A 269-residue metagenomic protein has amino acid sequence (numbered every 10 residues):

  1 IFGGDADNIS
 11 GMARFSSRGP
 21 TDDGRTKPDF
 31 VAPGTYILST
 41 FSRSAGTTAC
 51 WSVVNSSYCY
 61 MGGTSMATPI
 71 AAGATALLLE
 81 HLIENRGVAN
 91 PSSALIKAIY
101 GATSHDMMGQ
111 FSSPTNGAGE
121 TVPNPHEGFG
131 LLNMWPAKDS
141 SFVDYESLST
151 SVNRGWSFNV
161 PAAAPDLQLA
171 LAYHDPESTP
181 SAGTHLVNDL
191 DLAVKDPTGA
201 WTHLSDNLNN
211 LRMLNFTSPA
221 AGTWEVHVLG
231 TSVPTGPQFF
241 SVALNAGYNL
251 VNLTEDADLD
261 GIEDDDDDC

Functional and structural regions predicted by a protein language model:
I1-S39, G101-S104, P165-E177: Catalytic-core segments of hydrolase enzymes
F2-D5, S16, P20, G24 (+5 more regions): Hydrophobic alpha-helical scaffolding
A6, P91, G109, E120-N188 (+2 more regions): Secreted peptidase-domain scaffold signal
T26, P165-L167, N188-L192, W224: Short beta-strand/loop motifs in extracellular/secreted proteins, especially within beta-sandwich accessory domains
F30, G63-S65, A74, Y100 (+4 more regions): Residue-level detector of buried hydrophobic side-chain packing in well-ordered secondary-structure elements
P33-S113: Hydrolase catalytic cores
C59, T115-P125, G183, D191-A243: Noncatalytic accessory or regulatory domains flanking protease catalytic cores in secreted, cell-surface, and selected
N252-C269: Extracellular calcium-associated, cysteine-rich motifs in secreted modular proteins
